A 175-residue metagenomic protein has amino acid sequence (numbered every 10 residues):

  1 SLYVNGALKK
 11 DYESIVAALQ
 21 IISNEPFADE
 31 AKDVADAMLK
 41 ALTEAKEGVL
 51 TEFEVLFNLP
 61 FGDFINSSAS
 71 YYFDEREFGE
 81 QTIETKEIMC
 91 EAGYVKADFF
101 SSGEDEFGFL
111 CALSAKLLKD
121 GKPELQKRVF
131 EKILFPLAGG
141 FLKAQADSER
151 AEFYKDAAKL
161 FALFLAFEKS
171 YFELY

Functional and structural regions predicted by a protein language model:
S1-Y175: Charged, alpha-helix-forming regions
